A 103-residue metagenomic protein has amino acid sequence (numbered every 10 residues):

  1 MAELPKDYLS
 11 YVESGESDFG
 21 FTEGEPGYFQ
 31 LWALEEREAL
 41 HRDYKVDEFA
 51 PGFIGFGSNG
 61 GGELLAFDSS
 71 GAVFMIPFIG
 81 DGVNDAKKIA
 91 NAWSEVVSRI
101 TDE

Functional and structural regions predicted by a protein language model:
M1-L65, T101-E103: A surface-exposed partner-binding patch
D68-G71: Short acidic-glycine loop/turn motifs at beta-strand connectors
M75-G80: Catalytic Cys-His active-site segments of thiol-dependent hydrolases/isopeptidases
G82-E103: Compact, glycine/acidic-enriched structural inserts
